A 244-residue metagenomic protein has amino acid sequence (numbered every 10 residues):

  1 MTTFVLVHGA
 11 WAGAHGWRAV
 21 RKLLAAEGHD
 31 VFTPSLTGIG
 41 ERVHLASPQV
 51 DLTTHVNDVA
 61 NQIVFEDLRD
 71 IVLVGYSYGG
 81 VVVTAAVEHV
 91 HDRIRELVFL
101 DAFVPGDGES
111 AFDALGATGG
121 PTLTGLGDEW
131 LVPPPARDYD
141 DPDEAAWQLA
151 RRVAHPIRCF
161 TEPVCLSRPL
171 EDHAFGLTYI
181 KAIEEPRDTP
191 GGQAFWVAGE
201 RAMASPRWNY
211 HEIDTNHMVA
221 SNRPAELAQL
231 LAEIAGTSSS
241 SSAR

Functional and structural regions predicted by a protein language model:
G9-A12, S77: Active-site glycine-rich loops that stabilize anionic/oxyanionic intermediates across multiple enzyme folds
W11-A19, V31: Serine-hydrolase catalytic-loop signature spanning alpha/beta hydrolases and amidase-signature enzymes
R21-H44: Conserved alpha/beta-hydrolase
S35, V72, R95-V98: Residue in the alpha/beta-hydrolase core beta-strand immediately N-terminal to the catalytic nucleophile
G38-I71, E88-H89, A111-A117: Active-site loop/oxyanion-hole signature of alpha/beta-hydrolase fold enzymes
V74-G79, V83: Gly/Ala-rich beta-loop-alpha elbow adjacent to hydrolase catalytic centers
E88, D92-I94, V98-P134, C159-F160 (+2 more regions): Flexible "cap/lid" loop of the alpha/beta hydrolase fold
E185-D214, M218-S221, E226, E233-I234: Conserved loop-alpha-helix segment in the C-terminal half of the alpha/beta-hydrolase fold that carries the catalytic
